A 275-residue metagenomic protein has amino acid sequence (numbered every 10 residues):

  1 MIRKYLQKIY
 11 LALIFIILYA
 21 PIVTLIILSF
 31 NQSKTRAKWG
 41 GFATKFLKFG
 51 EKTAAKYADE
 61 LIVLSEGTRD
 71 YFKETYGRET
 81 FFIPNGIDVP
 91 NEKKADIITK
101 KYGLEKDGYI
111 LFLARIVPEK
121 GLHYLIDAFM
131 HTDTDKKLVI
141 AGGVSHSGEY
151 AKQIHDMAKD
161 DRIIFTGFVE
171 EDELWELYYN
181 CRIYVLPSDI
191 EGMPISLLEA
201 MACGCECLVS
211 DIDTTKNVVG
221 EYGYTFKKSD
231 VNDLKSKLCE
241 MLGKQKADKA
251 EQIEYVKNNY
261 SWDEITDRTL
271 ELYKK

Functional and structural regions predicted by a protein language model:
A43-E60: Membrane-proximal helix-turn-helix segments that form the acceptor-binding/catalytic region of lipid-linked
I87, L113, K137-K152, G167-F168: Glycosyltransferase donor-sugar binding loop
G108, F112, V117-H131: A conserved mid-protein helix/loop that constitutes part of the nucleotide-sugar donor-binding site
A151-D172: Nucleotide-activated donor-binding/catalytic signature segment of Leloir-type glycosyltransferases, i.e., the conserved
F168-V169, E176-C181: Short alpha-helical donor nucleotide-sugar binding micro-motif in glycosyltransferases
D189: Aromatic "clamp/platform" in nucleotide-sugar-dependent glycosyltransferases that forms part of the donor/acceptor
E206-V209: Short hydrophobic beta-strand element within catalytic cores of glycosyltransferases and related nucleotide-activated
Y224-V231, C239-Q245: Conserved acidic donor-binding segment of nucleotide-sugar-dependent glycosyltransferases
